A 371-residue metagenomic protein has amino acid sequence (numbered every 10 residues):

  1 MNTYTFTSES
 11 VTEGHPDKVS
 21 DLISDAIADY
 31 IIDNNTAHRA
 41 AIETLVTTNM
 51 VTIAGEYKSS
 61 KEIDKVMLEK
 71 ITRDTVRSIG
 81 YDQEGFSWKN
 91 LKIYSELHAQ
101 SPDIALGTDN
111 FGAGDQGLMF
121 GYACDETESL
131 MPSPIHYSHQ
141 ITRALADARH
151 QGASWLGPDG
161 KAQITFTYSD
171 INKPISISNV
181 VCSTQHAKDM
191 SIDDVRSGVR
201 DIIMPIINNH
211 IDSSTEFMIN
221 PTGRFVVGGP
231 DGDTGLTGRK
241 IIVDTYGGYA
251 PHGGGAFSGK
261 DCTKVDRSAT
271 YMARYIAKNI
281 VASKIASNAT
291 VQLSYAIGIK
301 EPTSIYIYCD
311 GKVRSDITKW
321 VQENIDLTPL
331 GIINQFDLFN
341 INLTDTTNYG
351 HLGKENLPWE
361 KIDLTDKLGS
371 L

Functional and structural regions predicted by a protein language model:
M1-A41, L371: N-terminal, positively charged regions that mediate nucleic acid binding
N2, T47-N49, C124-D125, Y246-H252: Short connector loops/turns at beta-strand edges and beta->alpha or beta->beta junctions
T7-S10, N49, K70, R77-V226 (+2 more regions): Glycine-rich, mobile lid/loop segments that gate access to catalytic sites or pores
H38-I42, G160-F166, T215-N220, I285-A296: A short glycine-rich, hydrophobically flanked beta-strand micro-motif that places a catalytic Asp/Glu for divalent metal
A41-S60, I297-E301: Short, charge-patterned binding micro-sites
T47, A286-N288, Q292-L371: Internal helix-turn-beta structural module
M190-I280: Glycine-rich anion/phosphate-binding loop at the beta-strand->alpha-helix junction
